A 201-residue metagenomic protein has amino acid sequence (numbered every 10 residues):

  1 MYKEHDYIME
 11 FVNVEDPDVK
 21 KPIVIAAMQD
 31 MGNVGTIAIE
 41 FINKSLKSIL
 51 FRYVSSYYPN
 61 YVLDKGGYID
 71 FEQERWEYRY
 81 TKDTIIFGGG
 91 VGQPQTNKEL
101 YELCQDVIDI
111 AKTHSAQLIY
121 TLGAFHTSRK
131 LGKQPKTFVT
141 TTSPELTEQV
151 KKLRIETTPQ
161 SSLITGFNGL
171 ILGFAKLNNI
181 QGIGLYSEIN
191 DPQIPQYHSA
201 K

Functional and structural regions predicted by a protein language model:
M1-V91: N-terminal short beta-loop-beta anion/metal-coordinating cradle
V19-P22, T81-D83, H114-Q117, G132-P135 (+1 more regions): Short coil/turn connectors at secondary-structure junctions
A26-M28, F87-G88, T121-G123, Y186-E188: Short beta-strand segments
M28-V34, P94, A124-K130, T165 (+1 more regions): Gly/Ser/Thr-rich loops at beta-strand to alpha-helix junctions that form or flank small-molecule/cofactor-binding
E40-K44, Q105, A200-K201: Short, solvent-exposed amphipathic alpha-helical segments in soluble enzyme and RNA/protein-processing domains
G92-N97, T157-P159: Surface-exposed cleft-lining segments at the edges of enzyme active sites
P94-E148: Internal, conserved structured core segments that host functional sites
S128-K201: Catalytic cores of processing enzymes, dominated by hydrolases/peptidases, characterized by acidic/His-rich
